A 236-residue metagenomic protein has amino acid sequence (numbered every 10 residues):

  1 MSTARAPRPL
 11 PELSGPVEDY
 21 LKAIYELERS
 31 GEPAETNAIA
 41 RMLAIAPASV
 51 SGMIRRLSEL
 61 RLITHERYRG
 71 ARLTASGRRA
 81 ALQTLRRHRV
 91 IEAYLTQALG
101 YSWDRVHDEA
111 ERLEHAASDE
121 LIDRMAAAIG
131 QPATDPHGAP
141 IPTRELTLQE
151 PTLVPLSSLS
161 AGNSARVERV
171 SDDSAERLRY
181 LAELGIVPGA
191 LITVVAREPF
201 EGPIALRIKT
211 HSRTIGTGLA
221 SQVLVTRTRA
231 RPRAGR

Functional and structural regions predicted by a protein language model:
M1-A44: Extreme N-terminal segment that seeds HTH/winged-HTH DNA-binding domains in transcriptional regulators
A48, D104: Key DNA-contact positions within bacterial/archaeal DNA-binding proteins
I54-R55: Short, hydrophobic-biased segments on the C-terminal half of alpha helices that form "recognition helices"
S58-E66: A short, conserved structural fragment
R69-H88: Basic, amphipathic "hinge/linker" alpha-helix immediately C-terminal to the N-terminal HTH DNA-binding motif
E114-S221: Mid-protein regulatory/catalytic core that forms ligand/cofactor-binding pockets and protein-protein interaction
